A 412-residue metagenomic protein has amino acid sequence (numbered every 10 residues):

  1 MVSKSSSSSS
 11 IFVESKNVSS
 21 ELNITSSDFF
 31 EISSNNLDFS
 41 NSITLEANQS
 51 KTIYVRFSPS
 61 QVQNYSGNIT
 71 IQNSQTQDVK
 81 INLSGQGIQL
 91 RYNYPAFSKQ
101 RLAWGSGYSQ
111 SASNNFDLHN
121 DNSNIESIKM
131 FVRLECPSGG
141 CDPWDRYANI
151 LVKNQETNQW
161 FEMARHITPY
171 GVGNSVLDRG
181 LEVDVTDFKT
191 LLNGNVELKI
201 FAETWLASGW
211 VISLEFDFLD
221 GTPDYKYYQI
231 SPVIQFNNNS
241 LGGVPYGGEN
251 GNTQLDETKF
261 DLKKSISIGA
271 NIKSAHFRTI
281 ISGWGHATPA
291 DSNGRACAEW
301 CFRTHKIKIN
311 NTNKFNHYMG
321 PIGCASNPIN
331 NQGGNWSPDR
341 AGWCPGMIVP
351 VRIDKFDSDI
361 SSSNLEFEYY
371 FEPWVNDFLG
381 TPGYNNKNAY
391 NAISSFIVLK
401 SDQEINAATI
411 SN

Functional and structural regions predicted by a protein language model:
M1-N17, F57-S58, G85-G87: Beta-sheet-dominated interaction scaffolds and their linkers
S3, A47, Q61-V62, A270: Surface-exposed loops/turns
I11, Q63-Q75: A short beta-strand micro-motif common to beta-rich folds, especially ectodomain repeats
K16-Y54: Surface-exposed binding patches on compact interaction domains or structured appendages
V18-N23, D28, G67, V79 (+3 more regions): Short beta-strand/loop motifs in extracellular/secreted proteins, especially within beta-sandwich accessory domains
T52-S66: Extracellular/luminal low-complexity segments enriched in Ser/Thr/Pro
F57, I71, Y369-F371: Conserved structural position at the C-terminal beta-strand of extracellular beta-sandwich adhesion modules
S84-N412: Extracellular/secretory-pathway and virion-surface proteins
